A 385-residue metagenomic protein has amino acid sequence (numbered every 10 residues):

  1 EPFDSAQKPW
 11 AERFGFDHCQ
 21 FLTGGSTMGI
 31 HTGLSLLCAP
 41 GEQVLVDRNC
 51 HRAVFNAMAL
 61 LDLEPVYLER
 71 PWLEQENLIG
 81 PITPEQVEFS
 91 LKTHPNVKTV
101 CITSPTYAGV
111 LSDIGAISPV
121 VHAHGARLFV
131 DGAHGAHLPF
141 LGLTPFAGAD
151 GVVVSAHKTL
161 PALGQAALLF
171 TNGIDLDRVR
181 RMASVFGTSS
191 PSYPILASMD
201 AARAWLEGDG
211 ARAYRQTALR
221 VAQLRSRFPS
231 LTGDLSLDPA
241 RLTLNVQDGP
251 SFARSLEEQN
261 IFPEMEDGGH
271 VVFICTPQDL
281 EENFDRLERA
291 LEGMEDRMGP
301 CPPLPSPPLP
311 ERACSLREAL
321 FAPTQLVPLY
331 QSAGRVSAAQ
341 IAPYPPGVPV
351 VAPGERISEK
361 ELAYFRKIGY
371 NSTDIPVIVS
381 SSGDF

Functional and structural regions predicted by a protein language model:
E1-S5, T373-I375: A glycine-/small-polar-enriched, mobile loop at the entrance of the PLP active site in fold-type I
R13-F16, S26-T232, V246: Conserved PLP-enzyme active-site core in the AAT-like
H18-Q20, V154, N260-E264: A short linear hydrophobic-aromatic micro-motif
P229-P353, Y364-Y370: Conserved C-terminal alpha-helix-loop-beta "cap" of PLP-dependent enzymes that closes/shapes the active-site mouth
L291, G369-F385: Surface-exposed interaction regions enriched in Ser/Thr/Asp/Glu that occur as long low-complexity tracts or repetitive
